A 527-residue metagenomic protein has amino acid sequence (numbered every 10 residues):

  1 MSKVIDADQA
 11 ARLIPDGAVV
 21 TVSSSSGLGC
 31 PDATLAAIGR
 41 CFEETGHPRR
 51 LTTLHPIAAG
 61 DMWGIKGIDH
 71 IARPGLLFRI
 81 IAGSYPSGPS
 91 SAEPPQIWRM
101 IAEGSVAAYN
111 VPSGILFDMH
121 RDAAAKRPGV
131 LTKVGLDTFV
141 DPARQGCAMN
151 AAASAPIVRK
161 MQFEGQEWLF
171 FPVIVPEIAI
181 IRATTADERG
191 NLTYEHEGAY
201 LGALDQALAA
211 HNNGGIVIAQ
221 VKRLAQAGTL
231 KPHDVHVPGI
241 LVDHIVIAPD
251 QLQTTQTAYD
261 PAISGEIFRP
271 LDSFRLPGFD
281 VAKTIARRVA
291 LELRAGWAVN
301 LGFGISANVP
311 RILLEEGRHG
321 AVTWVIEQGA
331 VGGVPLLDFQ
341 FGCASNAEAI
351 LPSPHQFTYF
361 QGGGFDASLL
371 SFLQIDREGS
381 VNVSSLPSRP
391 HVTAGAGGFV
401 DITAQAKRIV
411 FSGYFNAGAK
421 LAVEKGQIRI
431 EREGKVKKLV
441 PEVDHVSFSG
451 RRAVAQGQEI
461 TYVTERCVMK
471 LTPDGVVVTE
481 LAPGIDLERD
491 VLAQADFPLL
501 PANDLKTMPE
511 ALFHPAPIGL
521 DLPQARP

Functional and structural regions predicted by a protein language model:
S2-R12, S26-F42, G60-L271, L337-L520: Conserved phosphate- and dinucleotide-binding cores of soluble alpha/beta proteins, encompassing both enzyme active
A11, R49, L276-G278, K283-R294 (+2 more regions): Glycine-rich phosphate/ribose-binding loops and adjacent secondary-structure elements that form binding surfaces
P15, N212, R294: Short conserved AdoMet
V19-S24, T52-H55, I81-S84: Short glycine-rich or small-residue beta-strand-to-loop segments that form or flank ligand, phosphate, metal/Fe-S
V20-G39, I57, V299, F303-I305 (+2 more regions): Glycine-rich N-terminal segment of FAD-binding domains in flavoprotein oxidoreductases, spanning the beta-loop-helix
R40-L51, V322: Beta-solenoid repeat scaffold
L51-T53, V217, V299, W324 (+1 more regions): Hydrophobic/aromatic residues located in beta-strands of well-ordered beta-sheets within soluble catalytic
